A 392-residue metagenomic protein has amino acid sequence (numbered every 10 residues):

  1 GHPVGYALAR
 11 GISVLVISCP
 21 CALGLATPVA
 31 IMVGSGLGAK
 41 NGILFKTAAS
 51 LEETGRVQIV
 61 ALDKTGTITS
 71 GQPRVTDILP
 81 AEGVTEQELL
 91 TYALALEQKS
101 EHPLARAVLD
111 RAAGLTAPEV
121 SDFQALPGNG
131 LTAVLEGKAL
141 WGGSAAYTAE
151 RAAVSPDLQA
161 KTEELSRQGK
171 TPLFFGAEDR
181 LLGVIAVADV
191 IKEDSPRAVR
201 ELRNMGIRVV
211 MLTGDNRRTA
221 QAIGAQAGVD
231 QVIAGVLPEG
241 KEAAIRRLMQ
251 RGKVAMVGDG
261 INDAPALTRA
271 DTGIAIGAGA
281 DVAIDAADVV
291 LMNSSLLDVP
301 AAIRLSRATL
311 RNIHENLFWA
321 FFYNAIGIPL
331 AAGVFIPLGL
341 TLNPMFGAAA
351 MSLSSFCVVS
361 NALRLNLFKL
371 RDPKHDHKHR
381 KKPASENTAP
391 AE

Functional and structural regions predicted by a protein language model:
G1-K64, G224, I233, L297 (+2 more regions): Hydrophobic alpha-helical transmembrane segments
T27, I31, A39, E53 (+10 more regions): Helical mechanochemical/support elements of P-loop NTPase systems and associated helical scaffolds
F45, V57, L135-G137, G169-T171 (+2 more regions): Conserved ATP-binding TGD loop and adjacent catalytic N/P-domain core of P-type ATPases
S50-E53, L115, D122-A125, E163-Q168: Short loop/turn motifs at secondary-structure junctions and domain boundaries
G55-E101, N129-V210, D288-V289, S360-F368 (+1 more regions): ATP-driven catalytic headpiece of P-type ATPases
A107-A117: A short beta-strand->alpha-helix segment at the C-terminal rim of the class III nucleotidyl cyclase catalytic domain
D110, V120-L131: Short, solvent-exposed loop/turn elements at beta->coil junctions and helix N-caps that rim active or binding pockets
